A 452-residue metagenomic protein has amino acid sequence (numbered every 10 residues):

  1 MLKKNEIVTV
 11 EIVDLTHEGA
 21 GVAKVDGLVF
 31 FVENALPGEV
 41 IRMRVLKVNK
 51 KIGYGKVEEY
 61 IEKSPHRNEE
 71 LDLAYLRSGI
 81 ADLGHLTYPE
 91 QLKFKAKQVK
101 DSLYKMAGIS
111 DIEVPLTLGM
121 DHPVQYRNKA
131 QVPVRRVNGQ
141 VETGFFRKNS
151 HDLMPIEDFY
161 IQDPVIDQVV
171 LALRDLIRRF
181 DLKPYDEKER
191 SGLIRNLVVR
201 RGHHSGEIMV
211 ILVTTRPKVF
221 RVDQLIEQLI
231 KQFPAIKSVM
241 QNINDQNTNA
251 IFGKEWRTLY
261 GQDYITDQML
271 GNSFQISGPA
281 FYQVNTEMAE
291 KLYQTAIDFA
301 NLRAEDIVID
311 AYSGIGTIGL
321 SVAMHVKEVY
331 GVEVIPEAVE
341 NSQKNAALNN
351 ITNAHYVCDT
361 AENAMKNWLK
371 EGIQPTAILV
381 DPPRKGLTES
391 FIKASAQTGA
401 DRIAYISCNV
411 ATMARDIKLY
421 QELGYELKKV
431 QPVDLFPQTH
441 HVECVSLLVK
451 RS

Functional and structural regions predicted by a protein language model:
M1-A74, A107, H355-Y356: Terminal RNA-binding accessory module
L2-E6, H17, P217, R221-S452: Rossmann-like S-adenosyl-L-methionine
G21-D26, G144-R147, I211-V213, S342: Short, acidic/hydrophobic/Gly-rich beta-strand patch recurrent on exposed beta strands that often constitutes part
E58-E69, L73-P184, H204: Extended interfacial segments that mediate partner engagement and assembly in macromolecular machines
P115-P123, E187, N196, P432-L435: Short, solvent-exposed loop/turn elements at beta->coil junctions and helix N-caps that rim active or binding pockets
L153-R195, R216-M240: Internal alpha/beta scaffold segment
V198-G202, I208-K218: Carbohydrate-binding surface patches
